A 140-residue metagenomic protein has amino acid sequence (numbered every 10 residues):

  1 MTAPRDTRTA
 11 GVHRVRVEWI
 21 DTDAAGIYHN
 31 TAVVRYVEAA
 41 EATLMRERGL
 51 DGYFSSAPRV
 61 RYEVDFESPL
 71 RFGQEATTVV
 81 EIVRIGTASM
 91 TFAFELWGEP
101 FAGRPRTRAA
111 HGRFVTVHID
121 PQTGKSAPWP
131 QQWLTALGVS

Functional and structural regions predicted by a protein language model:
T2-A10, F66-F72, V83-S140: HotDog/MaoC-like acyl-thioester-processing domains
T2-R61, I119-S140: Hot-dog-fold acyl-thioester-processing enzymes
V17-D21, T78-V80, G112-T116: A generic structural signal for ordered secondary structure
A24-T31, T78-G86: Short charge-dense sequence patches
V60-F66, T78-V79: Short structured motifs
